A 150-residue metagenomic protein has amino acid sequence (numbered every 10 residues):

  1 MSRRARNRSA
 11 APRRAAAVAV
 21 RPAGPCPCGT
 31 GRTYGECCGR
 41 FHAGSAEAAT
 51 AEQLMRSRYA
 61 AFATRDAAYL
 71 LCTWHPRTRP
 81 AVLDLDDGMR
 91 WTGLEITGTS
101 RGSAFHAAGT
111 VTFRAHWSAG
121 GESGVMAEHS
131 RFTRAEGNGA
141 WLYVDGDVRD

Functional and structural regions predicted by a protein language model:
M1-S45: Juxtamembrane and targeting peptides
A5, G29, G121-S123, E136: Intrinsically disordered, low-complexity acidic regions enriched in Pro/Ser/Thr
R40-D87: Core segments of small alpha/beta cavity-forming domains
R77-A81, L85-E95, G137, G146-V148: Structured, amphipathic secondary-structure segments that form assembly/contact surfaces in multi-subunit
D87-V125: Surface-exposed, charged secondary-structure patches
V125-D150: Short beta-strand edge/turn micro-motifs at domain boundaries
